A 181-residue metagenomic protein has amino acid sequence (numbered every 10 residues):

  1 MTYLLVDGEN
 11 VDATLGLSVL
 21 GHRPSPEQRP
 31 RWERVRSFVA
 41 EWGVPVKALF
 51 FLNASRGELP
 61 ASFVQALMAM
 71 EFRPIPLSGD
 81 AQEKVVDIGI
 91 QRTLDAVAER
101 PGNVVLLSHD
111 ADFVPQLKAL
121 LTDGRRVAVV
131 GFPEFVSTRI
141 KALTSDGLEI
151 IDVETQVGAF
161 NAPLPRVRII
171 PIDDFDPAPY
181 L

Functional and structural regions predicted by a protein language model:
M1-K84, R126: Domain-level signal for Mg2+-assisted phosphodiester chemistry and nucleotide/NA-binding surfaces in nucleic-acid
R56-L181: Nuclease catalytic cores that cleave nucleic-acid phosphodiester bonds, predominantly acidic two-metal-ion
